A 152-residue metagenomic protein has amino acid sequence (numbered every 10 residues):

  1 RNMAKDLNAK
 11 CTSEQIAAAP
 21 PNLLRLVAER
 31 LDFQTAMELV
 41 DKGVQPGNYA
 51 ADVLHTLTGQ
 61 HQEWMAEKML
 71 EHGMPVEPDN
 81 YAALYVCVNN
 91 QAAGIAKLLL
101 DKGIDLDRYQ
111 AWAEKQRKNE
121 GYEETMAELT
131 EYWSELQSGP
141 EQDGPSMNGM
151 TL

Functional and structural regions predicted by a protein language model:
R1-N2: Short, Lys/Arg-enriched N-terminal segments with co-localized hydrophobic residues within the first ~10-30 amino acids
K5, Q137-L152: Non-Sec secretion/translocation targeting segments of pathogen effectors
K5-T12, M37-Q45, E67-P75, K97-D105 (+1 more regions): Ankyrin repeat domain, specifically the short helix-to-loop turn at the C-terminus of the second helix of each repeat
E14-A28, G47-T58, E77-V86, D107-R117: Ankyrin-repeat boundary/"N-cap" motif
Y85, N89-N90, K97-L100, D107: Acidic, low-complexity, intrinsically disordered interaction modules
L100-Q137: Leucine-rich solenoid repeat scaffolds
